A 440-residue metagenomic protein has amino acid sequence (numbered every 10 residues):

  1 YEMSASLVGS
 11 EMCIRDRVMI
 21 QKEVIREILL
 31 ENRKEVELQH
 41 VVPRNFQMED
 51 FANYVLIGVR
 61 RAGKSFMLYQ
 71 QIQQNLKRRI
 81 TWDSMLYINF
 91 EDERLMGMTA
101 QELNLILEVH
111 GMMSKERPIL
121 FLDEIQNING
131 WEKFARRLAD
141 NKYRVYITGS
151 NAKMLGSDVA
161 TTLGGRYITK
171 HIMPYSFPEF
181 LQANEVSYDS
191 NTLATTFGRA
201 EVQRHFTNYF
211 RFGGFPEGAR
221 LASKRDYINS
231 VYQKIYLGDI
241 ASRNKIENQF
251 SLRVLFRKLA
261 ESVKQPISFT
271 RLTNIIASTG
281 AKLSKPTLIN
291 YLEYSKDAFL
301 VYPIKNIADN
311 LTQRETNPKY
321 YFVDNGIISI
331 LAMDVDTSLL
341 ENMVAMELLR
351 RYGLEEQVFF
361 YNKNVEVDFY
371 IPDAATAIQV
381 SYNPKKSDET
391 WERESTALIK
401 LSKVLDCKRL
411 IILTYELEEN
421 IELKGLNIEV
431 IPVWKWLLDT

Functional and structural regions predicted by a protein language model:
Y1-D16: Single conserved hydrophobic/aromatic residue that forms the stacking wall/gate of nucleotide- or nucleobase-binding
R15-V36, D50-A52, I57, F66 (+5 more regions): A cross-kingdom feature that marks ATP-driven nucleic-acid transaction machinery
V18-N32, P178, Q182-L339, M343-M346 (+1 more regions): Interdomain hinge/linker elements that couple catalytic modules in large macromolecular machines
R60-R61: Walker A (P-loop) phosphate-binding loop of P-loop NTPases
L86-K115: Short glycine-rich substrate-engagement loop in P-loop NTPases that contacts/grips substrate
S114-W131: Conserved P-loop NTPase "ATPase switch" module shared by AAA+ and STAND
R144-S150, H171: Structural recognition of the conserved hydrophobic beta-strand(s) that form the central parallel beta-sheet of P-loop
K153-T169, N184-E185: Short regulatory helix/loop adjacent to the ATP-binding pocket of P-loop NTPases
